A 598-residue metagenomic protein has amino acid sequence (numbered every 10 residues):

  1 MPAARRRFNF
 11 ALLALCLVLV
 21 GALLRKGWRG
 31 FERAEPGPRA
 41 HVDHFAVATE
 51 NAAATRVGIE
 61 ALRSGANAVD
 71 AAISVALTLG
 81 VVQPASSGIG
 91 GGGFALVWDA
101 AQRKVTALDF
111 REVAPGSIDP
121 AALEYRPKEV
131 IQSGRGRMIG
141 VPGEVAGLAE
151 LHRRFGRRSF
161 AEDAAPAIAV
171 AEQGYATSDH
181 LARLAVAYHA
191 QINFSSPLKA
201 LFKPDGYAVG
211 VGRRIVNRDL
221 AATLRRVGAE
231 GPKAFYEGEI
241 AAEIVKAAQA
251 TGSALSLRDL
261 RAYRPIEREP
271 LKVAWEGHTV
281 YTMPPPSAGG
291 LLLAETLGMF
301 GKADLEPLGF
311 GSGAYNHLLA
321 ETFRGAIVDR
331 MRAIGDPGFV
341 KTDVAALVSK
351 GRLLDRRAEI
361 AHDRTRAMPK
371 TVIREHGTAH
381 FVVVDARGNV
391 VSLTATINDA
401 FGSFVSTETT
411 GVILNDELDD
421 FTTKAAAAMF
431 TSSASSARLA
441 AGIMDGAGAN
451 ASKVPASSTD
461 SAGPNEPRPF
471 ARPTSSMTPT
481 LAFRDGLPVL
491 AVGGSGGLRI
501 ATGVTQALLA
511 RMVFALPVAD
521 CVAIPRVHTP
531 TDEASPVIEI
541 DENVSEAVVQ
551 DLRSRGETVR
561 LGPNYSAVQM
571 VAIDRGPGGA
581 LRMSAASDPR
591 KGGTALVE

Functional and structural regions predicted by a protein language model:
M1-L17: N-terminal Sec-pathway targeting helices
C16-G27: Hydrophobic alpha-helical membrane-insertion segments, chiefly the h-region of N-terminal signal peptides
R25-R56, E60, A68-E230, F235-E237 (+7 more regions): Noncatalytic scaffold domains of N-terminal-nucleophile
V81-G88, G92-W98, Q102-T106, L255-S256 (+4 more regions): Active-site rim segments in enzyme catalytic domains, especially the processed small/beta chain of N-terminal
G290-E306, A482-L490, G497-V522: M16/insulysin-pitrilysin zinc metalloprotease superfamily fold
K302-I397, T409-T410, E417, S432 (+1 more regions): Internal maturation/activation junctions in enzymes
D336, F470-A471, V504, V513-P563: Extended C-terminal subregions enriched in glycine
